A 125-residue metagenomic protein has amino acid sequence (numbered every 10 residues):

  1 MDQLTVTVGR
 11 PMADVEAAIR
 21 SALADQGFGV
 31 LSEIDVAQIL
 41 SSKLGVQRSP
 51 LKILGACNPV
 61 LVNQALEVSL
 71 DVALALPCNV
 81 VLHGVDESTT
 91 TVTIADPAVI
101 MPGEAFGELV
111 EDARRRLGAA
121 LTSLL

Functional and structural regions predicted by a protein language model:
M1-Q26: Terminal, regulation- and interaction-focused segments at domain boundaries
G29-L31, D35-V81: Compact, glycine-rich, soluble single-domain proteins
N79-G103: Beta-strand/loop substructures that line and gate deep hydrophobic ligand-binding cavities in soluble
P102-L125: Well-ordered alpha/beta subsegment
